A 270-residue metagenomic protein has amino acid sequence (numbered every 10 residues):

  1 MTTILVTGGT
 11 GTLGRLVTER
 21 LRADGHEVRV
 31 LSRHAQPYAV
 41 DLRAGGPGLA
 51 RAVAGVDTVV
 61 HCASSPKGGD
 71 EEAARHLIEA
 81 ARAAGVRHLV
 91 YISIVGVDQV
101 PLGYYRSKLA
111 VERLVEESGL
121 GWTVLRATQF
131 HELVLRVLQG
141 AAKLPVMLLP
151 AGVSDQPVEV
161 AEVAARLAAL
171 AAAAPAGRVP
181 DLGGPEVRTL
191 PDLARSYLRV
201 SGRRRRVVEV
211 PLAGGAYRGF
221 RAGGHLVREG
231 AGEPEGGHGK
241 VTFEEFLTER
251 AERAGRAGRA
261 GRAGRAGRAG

Functional and structural regions predicted by a protein language model:
T2-H26: N-terminal Rossmann NAD(P)H-binding glycine-rich loop of SDR-like oxidoreductase domains
L16-R20, A80, L114, R166 (+2 more regions): Rossmann-fold NAD(P)-dependent oxidoreductase module
H26-A84, I94-V100: NAD(P)H-binding glycine-rich loop region in Rossmannoid oxidoreductase-like domains and their noncatalytic homologs
S65-K143, D155: Glycine-/Pro-rich loop/turn segments that contact NAD(P) or position catalytic residues in Rossmann-like domains
T128, L149-V160, G183-E186: Glycine-rich "substrate-gating" loop/helix at the edge of Rossmann-like oxidoreductase active sites
E132-L138, L170-P180, R203-R205: Glycine/proline-rich active-site loop of Rossmann-fold NAD(P)-dependent oxidoreductases
V160-L167, L182, L190-L193, F246: Non-catalytic, hydrophobic alpha-helical segments
L198-R256, R265-G270: A hydrophobic C-terminal alpha-helical subdomain
